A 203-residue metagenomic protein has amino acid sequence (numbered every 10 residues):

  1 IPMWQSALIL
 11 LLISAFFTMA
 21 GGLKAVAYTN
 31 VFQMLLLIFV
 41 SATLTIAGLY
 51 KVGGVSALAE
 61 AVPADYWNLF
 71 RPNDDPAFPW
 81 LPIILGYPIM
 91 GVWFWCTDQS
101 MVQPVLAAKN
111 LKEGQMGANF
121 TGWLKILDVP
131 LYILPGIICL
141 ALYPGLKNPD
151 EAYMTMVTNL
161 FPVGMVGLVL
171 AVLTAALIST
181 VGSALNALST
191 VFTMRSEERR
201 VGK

Functional and structural regions predicted by a protein language model:
I1-A25, V40: Transmembrane alpha-helical segments of multi-pass small-molecule transport proteins
Q5, K24-A25, E113-M116, G167 (+1 more regions): Residue-level recognition of membrane-helix boundary sites in multi-pass small-molecule transporters
A7-L11, N30, V40, A118 (+2 more regions): Residue-level recognition of transmembrane alpha-helices in multi-pass small-molecule transporters/permeases
L12-F16, L85-V92, F161, A171-V181: Hydrophobic alpha-helical transmembrane segments of multi-pass membrane proteins
N30, M34, A118-I126, V172-A176 (+1 more regions): Transmembrane helix-bundle signature of multi-pass membrane transporters/permeases
L35-G167: Loop-to-helix junctions at membrane interfaces in multi-pass transport proteins
M165-S196: Membrane-helix boundary/coupling elements in multi-pass transport proteins
E198-K203: Conserved small/polar residues in nucleotide/adenosyl-binding loops
